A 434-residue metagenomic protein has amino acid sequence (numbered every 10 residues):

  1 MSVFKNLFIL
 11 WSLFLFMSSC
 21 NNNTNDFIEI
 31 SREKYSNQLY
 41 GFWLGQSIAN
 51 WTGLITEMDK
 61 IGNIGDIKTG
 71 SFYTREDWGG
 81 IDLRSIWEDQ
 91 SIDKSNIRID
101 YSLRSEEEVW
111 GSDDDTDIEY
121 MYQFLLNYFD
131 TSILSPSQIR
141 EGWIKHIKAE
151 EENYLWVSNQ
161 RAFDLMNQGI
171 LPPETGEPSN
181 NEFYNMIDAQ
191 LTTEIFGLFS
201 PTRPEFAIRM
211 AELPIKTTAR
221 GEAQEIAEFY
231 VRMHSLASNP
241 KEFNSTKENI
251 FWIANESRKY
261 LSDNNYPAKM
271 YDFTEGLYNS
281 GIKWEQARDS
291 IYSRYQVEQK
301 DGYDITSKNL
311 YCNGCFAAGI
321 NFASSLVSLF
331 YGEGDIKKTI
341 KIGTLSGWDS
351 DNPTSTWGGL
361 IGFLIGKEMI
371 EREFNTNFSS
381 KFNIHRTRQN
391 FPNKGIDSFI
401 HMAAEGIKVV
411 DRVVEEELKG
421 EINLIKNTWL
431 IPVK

Functional and structural regions predicted by a protein language model:
S2-W11: Sec-dependent signal peptide recognition, specifically the positively charged N-region followed immediately by
M17-S19: C-terminal motif of bacterial Sec signal peptides marking the signal peptidase cleavage site
Y35, L39-Y40, M166-E177, E182-Q190 (+12 more regions): Mature, well-folded catalytic/scaffold domains that follow N-terminal targeting or propeptide regions
I48, T52, D59-L83, A219-E222 (+3 more regions): Catalytic phosphate/nucleotide-handling subdomain of diverse soluble enzymes
I55-Y101, T116-I118, R140, E150-N153: Active-site-surrounding "flap" and adjacent substrate/cofactor-binding loops of secreted or lumenal enzymes, prototyped
W110-S112, T116, L126-I187, L198: Extracytoplasmic mature domains of secreted/periplasmic and thylakoid-lumen proteins
F163-Y184, T193-R203, E212-T217, V231-G347: Accessory "access/gating" subregions that flank catalytic or transport cores
A268-Y311, L364-K434: Acidic, carboxylate-rich catalytic segments that either coordinate divalent cations
